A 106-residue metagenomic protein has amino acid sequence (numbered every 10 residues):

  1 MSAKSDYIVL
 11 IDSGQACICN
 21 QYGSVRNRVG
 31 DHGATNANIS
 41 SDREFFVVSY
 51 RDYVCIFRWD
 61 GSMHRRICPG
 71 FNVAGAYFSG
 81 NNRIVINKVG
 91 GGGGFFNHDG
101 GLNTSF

Functional and structural regions predicted by a protein language model:
M1-K4, D31-R43, P69-N81: Repeated scaffold domains used in trafficking and secretory/extracellular systems, primarily beta-propellers
M1-Y7, F96-D99, F106: Low-complexity/repetitive intrinsically disordered segments
S2-G23, R28-H32: N-terminal targeting and processing segments
K4, D12-G14, Q21, D42 (+5 more regions): Short loop/turn segments that connect beta-strands within the blades of beta-propeller domains, predominantly WD40
S24-G30, S62-C68, L102-F106: A short beta-strand motif characteristic of beta-propeller blades
Y53, W59, M63-P69, V73-Y77: A structural signal for the main folded, soluble domain(s) of proteins
